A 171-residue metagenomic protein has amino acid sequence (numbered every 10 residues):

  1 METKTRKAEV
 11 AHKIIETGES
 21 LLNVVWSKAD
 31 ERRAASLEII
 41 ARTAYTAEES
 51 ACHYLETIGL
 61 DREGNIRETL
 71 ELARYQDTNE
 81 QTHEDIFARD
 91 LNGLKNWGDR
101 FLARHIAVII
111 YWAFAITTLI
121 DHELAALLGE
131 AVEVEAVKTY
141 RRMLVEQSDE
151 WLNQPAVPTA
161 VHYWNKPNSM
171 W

Functional and structural regions predicted by a protein language model:
M1-W171: Non-heme di-metal
